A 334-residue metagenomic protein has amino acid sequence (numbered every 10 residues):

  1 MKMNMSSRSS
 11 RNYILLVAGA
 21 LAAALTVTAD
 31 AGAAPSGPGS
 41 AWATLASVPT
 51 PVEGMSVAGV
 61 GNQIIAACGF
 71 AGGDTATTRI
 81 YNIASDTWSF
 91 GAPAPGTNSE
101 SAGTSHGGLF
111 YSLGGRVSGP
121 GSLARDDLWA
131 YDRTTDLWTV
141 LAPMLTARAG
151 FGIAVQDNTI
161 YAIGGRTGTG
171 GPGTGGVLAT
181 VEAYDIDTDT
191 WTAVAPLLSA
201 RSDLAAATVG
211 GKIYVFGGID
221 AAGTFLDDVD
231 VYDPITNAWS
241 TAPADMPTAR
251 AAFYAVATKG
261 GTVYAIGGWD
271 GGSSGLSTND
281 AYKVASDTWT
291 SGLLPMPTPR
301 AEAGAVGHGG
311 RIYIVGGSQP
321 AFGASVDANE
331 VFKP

Functional and structural regions predicted by a protein language model:
K2-M3, G32: Compositionally biased low-complexity segments, especially N-terminal hydrophobic helices that form the hydrophobic
M3-L16: Bacterial N-terminal signal peptides that target proteins for export
L16-T26: Bacterial N-terminal signal peptides
G32-P334: Kelch-like beta-propeller repeat domains
